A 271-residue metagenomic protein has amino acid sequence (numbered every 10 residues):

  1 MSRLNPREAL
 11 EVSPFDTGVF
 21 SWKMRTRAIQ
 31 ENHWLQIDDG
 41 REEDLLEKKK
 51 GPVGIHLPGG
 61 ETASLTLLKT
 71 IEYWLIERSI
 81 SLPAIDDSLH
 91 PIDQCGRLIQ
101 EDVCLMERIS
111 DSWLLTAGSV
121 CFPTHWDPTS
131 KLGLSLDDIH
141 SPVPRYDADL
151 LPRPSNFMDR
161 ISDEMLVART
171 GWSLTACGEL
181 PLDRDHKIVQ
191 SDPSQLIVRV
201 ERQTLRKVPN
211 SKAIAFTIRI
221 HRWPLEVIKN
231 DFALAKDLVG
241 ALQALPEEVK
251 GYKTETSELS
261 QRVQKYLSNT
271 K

Functional and structural regions predicted by a protein language model:
M1-K271: Extended, well-ordered protein cores
